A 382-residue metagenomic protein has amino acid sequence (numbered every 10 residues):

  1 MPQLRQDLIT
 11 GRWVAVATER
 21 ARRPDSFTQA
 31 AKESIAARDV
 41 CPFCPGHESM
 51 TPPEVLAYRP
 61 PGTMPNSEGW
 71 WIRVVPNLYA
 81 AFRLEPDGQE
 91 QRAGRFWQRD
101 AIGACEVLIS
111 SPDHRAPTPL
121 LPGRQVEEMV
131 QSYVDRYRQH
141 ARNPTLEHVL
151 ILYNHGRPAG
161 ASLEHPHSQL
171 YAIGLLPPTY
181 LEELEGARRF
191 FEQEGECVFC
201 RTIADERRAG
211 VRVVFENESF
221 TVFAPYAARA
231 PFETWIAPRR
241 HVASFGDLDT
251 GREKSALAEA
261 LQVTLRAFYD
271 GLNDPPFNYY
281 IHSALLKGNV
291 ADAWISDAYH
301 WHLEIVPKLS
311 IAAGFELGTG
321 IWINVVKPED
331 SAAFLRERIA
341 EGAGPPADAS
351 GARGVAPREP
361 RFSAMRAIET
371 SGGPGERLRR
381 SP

Functional and structural regions predicted by a protein language model:
M1-P382: HIT superfamily nucleotide-processing domains
